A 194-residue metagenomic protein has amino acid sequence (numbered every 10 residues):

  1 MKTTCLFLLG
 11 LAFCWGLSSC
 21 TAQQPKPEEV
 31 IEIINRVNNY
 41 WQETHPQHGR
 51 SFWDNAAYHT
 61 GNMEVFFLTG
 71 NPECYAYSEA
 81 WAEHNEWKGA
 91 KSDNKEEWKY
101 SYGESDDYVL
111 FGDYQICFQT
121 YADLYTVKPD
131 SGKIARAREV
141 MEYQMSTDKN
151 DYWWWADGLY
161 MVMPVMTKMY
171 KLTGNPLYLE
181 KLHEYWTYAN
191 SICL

Functional and structural regions predicted by a protein language model:
M1-P25: Bacterial Sec-dependent N-terminal signal peptides
K26-E29, R50, D54, G70 (+4 more regions): Extracytoplasmic/periplasmic, Sec-exported soluble proteins
E28-H48, A76-E96, D130-Y152, P176-L194: Long, well-ordered core segments of solenoidal/helical folds
G49-M63, Y108-I116, W154-P164: Aromatic- and histidine-enriched alpha-helix N-cap/loop-to-helix transition segments that scaffold the rims
G49-N85: N-terminal, post-signal-peptide region of Sec/Tat-exported proteins
A57-P72, I116-P129, V162-N175: Well-ordered alpha-helical scaffold segments within catalytic/enzyme domains
E79-L124: Blade-loop segments of beta-propeller domains
Y143, T147-L172: Flexible, glycine-rich active-site loops centered on histidine and acidic residues that chelate a metal or position
